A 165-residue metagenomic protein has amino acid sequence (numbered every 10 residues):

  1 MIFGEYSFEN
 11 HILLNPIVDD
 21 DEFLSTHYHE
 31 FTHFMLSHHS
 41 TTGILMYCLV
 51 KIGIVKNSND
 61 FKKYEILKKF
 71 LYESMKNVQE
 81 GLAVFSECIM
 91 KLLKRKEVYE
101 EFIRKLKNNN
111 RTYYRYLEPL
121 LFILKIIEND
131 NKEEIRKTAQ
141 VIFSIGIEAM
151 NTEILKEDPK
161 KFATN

Functional and structural regions predicted by a protein language model:
M1-L13, V18-E22, G43-M46: Catalytic zinc-binding patch centered on the HExxH motif and its immediate surroundings that defines zinc-dependent
I2-F8, F31, G53-K56, V84-R104: A structural signal for the main folded, soluble domain(s) of proteins
L13-P16, K63-Y72, E101-R104: Short acidic, glycine/Ser/Thr-rich loop/turn "cap" segments at secondary-structure junctions
V18-D21, S25-F31, G81: Elongated alpha-helical scaffolds
D21, S25, S37-M75: Post-HEXXH active-site segment of zinc metalloproteases
T32-L36: Short active-site segment of divalent metal-dependent hydrolases/proteases that encodes the spacing between
K68-L82, L106-Y113: Active-site metal-coordination segments of metallo-dependent hydrolases
F85-N165: Pan-zinc metallopeptidase signature
